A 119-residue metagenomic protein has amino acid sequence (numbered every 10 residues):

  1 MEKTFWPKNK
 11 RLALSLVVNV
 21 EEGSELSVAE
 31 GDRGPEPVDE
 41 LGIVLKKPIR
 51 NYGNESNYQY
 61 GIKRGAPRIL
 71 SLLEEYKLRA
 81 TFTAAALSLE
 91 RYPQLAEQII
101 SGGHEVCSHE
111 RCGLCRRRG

Functional and structural regions predicted by a protein language model:
M1-G119: Catalytic alpha-helical scaffold of carbohydrate-active enzymes acting on polysaccharides/glycoconjugates
